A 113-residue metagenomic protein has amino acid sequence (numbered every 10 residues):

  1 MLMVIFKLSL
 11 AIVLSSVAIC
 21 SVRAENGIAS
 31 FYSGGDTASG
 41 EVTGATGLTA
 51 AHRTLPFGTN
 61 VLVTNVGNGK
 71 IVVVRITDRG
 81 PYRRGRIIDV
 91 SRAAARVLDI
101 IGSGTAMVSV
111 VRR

Functional and structural regions predicted by a protein language model:
L2-R113: Secreted/periplasmic proteins
